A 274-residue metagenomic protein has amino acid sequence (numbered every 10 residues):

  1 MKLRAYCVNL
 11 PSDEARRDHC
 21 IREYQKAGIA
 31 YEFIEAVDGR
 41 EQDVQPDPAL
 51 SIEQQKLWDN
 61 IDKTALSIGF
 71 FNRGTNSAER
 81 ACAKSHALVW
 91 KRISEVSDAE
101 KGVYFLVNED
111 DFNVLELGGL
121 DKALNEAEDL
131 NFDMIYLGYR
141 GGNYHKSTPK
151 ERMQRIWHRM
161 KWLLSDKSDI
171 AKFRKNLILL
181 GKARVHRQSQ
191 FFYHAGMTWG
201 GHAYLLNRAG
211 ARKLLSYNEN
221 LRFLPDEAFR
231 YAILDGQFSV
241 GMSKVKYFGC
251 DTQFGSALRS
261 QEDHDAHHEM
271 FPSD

Functional and structural regions predicted by a protein language model:
M1-N108, F112-D274: An acidic/histidine-cluster motif and surrounding catalytic segment that typifies divalent-metal-assisted enzyme active
